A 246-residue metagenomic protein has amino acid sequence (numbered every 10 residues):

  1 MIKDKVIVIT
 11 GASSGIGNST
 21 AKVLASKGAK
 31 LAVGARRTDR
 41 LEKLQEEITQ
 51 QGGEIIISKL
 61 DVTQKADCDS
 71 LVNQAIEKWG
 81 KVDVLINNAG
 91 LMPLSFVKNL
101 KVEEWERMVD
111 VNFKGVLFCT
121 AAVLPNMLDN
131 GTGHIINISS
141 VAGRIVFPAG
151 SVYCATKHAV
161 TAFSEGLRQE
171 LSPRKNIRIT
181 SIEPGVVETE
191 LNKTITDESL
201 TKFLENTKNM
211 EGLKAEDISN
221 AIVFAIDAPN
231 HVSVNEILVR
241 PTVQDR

Functional and structural regions predicted by a protein language model:
S13-S14: Conserved glycine-rich cofactor-binding loop
K27-L44: Conserved glycine-rich Rossmann-like NAD(P)H-binding loop of the short-chain dehydrogenase/reductase
T38-D39, K59-S70, V102: The beta1-alpha1 cofactor-binding region of Rossmann-like NAD(H)/NADP(H)-dependent oxidoreductases
F96-V97, E104-V109: Substrate-binding pocket helix/loop in short-chain dehydrogenase/reductase
T120, T156: Active-site helix of classical SDR
S140: Residue(s) in the substrate-gating loop at a strand-loop-helix junction that position the organic substrate next
S181-I182, T201-R246: C-terminal helical subdomain
